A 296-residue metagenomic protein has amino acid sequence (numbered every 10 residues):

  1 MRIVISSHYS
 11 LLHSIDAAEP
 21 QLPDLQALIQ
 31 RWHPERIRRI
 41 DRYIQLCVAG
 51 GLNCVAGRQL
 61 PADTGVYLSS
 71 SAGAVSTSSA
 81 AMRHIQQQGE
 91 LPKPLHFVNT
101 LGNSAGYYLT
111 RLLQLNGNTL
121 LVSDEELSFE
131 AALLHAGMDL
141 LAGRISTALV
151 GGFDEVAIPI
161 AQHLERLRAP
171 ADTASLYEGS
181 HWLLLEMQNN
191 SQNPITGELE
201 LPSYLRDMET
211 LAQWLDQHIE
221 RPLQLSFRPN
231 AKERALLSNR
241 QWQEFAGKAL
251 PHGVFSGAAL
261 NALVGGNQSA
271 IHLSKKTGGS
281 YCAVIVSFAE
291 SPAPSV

Functional and structural regions predicted by a protein language model:
M1-H96, L101-N118, M138-A142, F153-V296: Conserved "HGTGT" condensation-loop signature of ketosynthase/thiolase-family condensing enzymes that catalyze
T119-L127, V150-D154: Short, surface-exposed recognition loops or helix-turn segments adjacent to catalytic cores
L127-F129, L141: Glycine-rich, mobile lid/loop segments that gate access to catalytic sites or pores
